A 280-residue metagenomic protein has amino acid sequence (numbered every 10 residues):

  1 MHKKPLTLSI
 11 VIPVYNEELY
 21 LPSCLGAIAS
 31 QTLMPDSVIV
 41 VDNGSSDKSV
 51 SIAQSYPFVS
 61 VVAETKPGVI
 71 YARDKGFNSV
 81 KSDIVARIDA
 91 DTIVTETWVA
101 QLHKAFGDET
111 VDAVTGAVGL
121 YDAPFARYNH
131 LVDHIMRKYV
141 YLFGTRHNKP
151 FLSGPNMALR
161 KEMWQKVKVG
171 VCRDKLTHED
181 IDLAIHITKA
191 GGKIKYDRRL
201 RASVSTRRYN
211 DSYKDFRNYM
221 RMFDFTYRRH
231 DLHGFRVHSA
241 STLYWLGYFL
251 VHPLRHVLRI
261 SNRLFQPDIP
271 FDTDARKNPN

Functional and structural regions predicted by a protein language model:
M1-A27: N-proximal low-complexity "stem/linker" segments adjacent to membrane-targeting elements
G26-P35: Short, acidic, metal-binding catalytic loop of nucleotide-sugar glycosyltransferases
A27, D42-V50, T92: A conserved acidic beta->alpha catalytic loop
E64-V80: Glycine-rich, basic loop-to-helix element that forms the pyrophosphate-binding segment of sugar-nucleotide handling
S82-I93: Short beta-strand-to-loop acidic/aromatic patch adjacent to the donor-nucleotide binding site
T97-R127: Conserved donor NDP-sugar-binding/catalytic core segment of glycosyltransferases
G116-Y121, H130-P150: Short, flexible, basic/aromatic active-site loop/helix in glycosyltransferases
K175-L183: Acidic donor-binding loop at a coil-to-helix junction in glycosyltransferase catalytic cores that engages
